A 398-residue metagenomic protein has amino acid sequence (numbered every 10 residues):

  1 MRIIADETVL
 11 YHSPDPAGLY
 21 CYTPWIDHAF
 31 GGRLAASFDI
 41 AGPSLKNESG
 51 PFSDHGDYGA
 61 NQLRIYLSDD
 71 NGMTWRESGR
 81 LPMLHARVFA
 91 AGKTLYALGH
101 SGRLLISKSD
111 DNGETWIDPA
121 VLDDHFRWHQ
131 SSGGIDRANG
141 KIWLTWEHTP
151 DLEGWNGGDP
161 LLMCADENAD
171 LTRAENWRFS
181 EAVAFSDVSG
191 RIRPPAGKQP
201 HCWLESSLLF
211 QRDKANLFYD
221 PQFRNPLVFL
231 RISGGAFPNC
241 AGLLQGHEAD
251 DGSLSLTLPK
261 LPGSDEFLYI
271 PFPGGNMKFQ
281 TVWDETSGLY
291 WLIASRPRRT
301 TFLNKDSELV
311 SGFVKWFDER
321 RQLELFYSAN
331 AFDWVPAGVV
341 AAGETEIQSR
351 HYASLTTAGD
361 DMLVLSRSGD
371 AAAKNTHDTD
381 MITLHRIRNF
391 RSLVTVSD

Functional and structural regions predicted by a protein language model:
M1-S131, D136-E205, L209-P273, W283-Y290 (+3 more regions): Beta-rich carbohydrate-recognition and catalytic domains
M362: Hydrophobic anchor at the start of a short beta-strand that flanks the dinucleotide cofactor-binding loop
